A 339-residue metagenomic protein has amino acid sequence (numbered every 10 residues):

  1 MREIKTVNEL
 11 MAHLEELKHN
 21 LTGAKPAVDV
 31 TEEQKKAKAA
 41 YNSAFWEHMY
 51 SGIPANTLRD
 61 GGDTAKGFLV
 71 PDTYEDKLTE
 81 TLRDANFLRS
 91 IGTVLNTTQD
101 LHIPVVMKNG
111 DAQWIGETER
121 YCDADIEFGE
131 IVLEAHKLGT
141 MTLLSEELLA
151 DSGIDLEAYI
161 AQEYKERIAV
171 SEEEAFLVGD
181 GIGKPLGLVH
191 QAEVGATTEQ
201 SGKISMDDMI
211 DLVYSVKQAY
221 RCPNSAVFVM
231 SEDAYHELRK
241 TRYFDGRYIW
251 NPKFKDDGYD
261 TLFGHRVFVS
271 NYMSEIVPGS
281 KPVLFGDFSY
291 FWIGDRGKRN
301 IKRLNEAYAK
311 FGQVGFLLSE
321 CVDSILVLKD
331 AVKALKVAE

Functional and structural regions predicted by a protein language model:
M1-I131, M273: Assembly-associated, polar helix/coil segments characteristic of icosahedral protein shells
L21-A24, A85-R89, G110, E166-R167 (+7 more regions): Short secondary-structure junctions and interdomain/linker hinges
R59-D60, L328-E339: Short, charge- and proline-biased low-complexity linear segments that act as flexible interaction/docking motifs
D63-T64, L82, N86, Y121-F128 (+13 more regions): Residue-level signal for pocket-adjacent positions within structured domains
D76, N96-H102, D180-V322, K333 (+1 more regions): Extended oligomerization regions of viral-like shell subunits
M107-A112, G139, L148, E174 (+4 more regions): Short loop/turn segments at secondary-structure transitions that flank enzyme active sites
D111-I115, A124, D151-G153, E237-R239 (+3 more regions): Short helix/loop capping segments that flank catalytic or ligand/cofactor-binding pockets
R120-C122, G129-V132, K137-S215, A334-E339: Alpha-helical scaffold segments that mediate packing/assembly in large oligomeric complexes
